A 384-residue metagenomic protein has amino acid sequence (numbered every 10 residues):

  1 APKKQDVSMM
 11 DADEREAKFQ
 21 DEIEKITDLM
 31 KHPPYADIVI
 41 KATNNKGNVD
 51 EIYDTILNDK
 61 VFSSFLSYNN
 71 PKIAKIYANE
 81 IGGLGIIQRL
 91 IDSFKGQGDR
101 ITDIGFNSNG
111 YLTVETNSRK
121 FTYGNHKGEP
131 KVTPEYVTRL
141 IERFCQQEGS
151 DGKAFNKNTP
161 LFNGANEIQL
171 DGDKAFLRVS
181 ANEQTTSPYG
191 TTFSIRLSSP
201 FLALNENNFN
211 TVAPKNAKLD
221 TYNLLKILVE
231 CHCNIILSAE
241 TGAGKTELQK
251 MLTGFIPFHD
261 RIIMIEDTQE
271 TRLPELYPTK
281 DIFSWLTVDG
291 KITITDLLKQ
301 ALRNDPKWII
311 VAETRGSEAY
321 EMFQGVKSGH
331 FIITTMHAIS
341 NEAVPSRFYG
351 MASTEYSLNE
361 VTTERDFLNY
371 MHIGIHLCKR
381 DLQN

Functional and structural regions predicted by a protein language model:
A1-K157, G164-N166: N-terminal accessory targeting/assembly segments
I104, A181, G329, M371: Residue-level signature of catalytic and energy-coupling elements of molecular machines, predominantly ATP/GTP-dependent
Y111-C231: P-loop NTP-binding catalytic core
C233-S238, M251-Y370, K379-R380: Switch/coupling sub-region of P-loop NTPases
G242: Walker A (P-loop) phosphate-binding loop of P-loop NTPases
K245: Conserved lysine of the Walker
G374-H376: Short, well-ordered beta-strand core segments
